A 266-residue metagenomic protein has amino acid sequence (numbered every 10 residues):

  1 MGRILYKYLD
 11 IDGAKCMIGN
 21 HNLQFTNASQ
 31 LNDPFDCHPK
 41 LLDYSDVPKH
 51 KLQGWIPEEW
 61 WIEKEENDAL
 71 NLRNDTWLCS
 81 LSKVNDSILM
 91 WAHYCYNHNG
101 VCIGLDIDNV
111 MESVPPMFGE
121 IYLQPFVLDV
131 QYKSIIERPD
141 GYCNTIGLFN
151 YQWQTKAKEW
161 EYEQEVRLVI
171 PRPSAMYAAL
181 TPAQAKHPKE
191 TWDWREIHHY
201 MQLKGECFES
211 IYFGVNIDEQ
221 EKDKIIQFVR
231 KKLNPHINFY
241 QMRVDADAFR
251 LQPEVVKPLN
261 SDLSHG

Functional and structural regions predicted by a protein language model:
M1-G266: Partner-binding and oligomerization surfaces adjacent to conserved cores of proteins that assemble macromolecular
